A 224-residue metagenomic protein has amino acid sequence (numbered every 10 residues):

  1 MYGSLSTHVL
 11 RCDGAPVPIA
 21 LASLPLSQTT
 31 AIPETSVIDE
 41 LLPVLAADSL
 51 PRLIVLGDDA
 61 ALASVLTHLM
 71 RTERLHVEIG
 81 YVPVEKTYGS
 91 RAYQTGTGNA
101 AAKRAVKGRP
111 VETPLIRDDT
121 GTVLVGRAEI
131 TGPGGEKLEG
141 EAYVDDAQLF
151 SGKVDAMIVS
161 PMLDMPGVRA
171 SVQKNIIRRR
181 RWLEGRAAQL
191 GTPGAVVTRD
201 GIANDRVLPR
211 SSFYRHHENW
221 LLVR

Functional and structural regions predicted by a protein language model:
G3-A22, T29-S49, L56-G201: Catalytic core of DAGKc-family lipid kinases
A203-R224: Extended hydrophobic packing segments that form well-structured cores
